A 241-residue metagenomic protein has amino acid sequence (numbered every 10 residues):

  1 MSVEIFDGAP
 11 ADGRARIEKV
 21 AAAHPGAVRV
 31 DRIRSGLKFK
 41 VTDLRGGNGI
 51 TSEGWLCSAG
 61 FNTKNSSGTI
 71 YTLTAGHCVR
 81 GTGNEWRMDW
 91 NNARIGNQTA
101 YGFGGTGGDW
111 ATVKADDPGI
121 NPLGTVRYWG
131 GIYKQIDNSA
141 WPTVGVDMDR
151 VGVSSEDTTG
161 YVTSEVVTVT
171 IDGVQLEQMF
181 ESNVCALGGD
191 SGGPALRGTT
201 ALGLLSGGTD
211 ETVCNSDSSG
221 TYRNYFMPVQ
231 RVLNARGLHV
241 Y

Functional and structural regions predicted by a protein language model:
M1-A15: Short glycine/threonine-rich beta-strand-turn micro-motifs
G13-H24: Short amphipathic alpha-helices in soluble, non-transmembrane regions that often serve as interface/regulatory elements
P25-R34: Conserved short beta-strand edge segments in small beta-sheet-based binding/regulatory domains
K38-L56: Short, low-order "capping/linker" segments at domain edges
T51-V169, L196-G198, G237-V240: Serine endopeptidase catalytic core focused on the charge-relay Asp
A75-R80, G203-D210: Short beta->alpha transition motifs characteristic of CBS
T168, G207-Y241: Conserved catalytic-core subdomain
C185-L205: Catalytic nucleophile loop of clan PA
